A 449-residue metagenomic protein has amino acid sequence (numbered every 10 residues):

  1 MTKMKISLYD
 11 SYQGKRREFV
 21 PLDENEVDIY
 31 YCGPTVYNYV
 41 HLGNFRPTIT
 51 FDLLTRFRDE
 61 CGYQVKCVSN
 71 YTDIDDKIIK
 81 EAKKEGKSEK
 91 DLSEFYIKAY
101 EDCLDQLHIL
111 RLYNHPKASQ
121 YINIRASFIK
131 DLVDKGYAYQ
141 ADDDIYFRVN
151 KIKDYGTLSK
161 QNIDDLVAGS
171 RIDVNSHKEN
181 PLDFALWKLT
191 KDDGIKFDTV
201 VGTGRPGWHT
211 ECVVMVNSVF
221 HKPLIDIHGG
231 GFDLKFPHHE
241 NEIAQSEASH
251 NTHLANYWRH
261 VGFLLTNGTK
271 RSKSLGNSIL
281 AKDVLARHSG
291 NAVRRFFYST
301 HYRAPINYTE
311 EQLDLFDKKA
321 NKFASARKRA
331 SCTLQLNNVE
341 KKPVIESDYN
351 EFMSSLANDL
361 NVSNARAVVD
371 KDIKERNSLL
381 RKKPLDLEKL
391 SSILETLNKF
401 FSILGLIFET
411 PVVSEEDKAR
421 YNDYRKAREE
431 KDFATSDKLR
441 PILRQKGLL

Functional and structural regions predicted by a protein language model:
T2-Y37, T48, D52, K66 (+1 more regions): Alpha-helical recognition segments enriched in aromatics with Gly/Pro capping that present substrate-recognition
Q13-E18, L22-H108: N-terminal, positively charged nucleic-acid-binding surface of large information/translation enzymes
T55, D59, E101-L104, V133 (+4 more regions): Structural signal for well-ordered, non-membrane alpha-helices
D59, D105, V133-D134, R259 (+2 more regions): Alpha-helix C-terminal capping/helix-coil junction sites
Y63, Y137, L448: Short phosphate-binding/catalytic loops that engage adenosine nucleotides
Y71-D75, I97-Y100, L110-R125, D143-I152: Short, glycine/charge-rich beta-strand/loop segments that flank catalytic centers and engage negatively charged groups
K83-E89, Y113-S119, G231: The substrate-binding groove and active-site-proximal loops of carbohydrate-active enzymes, especially glycoside
K270-S272, N277-L449: Structural preference for alpha-helix termini/caps and helix-kink/transition segments
